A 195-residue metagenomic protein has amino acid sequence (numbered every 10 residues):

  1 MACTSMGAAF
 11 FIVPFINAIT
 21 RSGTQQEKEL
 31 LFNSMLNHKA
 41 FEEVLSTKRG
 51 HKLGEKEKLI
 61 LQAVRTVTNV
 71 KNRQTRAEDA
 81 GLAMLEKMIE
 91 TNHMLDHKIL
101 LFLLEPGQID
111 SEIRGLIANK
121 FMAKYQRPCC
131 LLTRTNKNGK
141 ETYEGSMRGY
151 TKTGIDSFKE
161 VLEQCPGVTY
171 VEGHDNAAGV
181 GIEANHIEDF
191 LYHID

Functional and structural regions predicted by a protein language model:
M1-H93, T135-N136, C165-Y170, N176 (+1 more regions): A structured phosphate/pyrophosphate-recognition subdomain
A18-Q26, Q62-R65, A83, H93-D195: Glycine-rich, acidic loop segments that terminate in or are immediately followed by a histidine
